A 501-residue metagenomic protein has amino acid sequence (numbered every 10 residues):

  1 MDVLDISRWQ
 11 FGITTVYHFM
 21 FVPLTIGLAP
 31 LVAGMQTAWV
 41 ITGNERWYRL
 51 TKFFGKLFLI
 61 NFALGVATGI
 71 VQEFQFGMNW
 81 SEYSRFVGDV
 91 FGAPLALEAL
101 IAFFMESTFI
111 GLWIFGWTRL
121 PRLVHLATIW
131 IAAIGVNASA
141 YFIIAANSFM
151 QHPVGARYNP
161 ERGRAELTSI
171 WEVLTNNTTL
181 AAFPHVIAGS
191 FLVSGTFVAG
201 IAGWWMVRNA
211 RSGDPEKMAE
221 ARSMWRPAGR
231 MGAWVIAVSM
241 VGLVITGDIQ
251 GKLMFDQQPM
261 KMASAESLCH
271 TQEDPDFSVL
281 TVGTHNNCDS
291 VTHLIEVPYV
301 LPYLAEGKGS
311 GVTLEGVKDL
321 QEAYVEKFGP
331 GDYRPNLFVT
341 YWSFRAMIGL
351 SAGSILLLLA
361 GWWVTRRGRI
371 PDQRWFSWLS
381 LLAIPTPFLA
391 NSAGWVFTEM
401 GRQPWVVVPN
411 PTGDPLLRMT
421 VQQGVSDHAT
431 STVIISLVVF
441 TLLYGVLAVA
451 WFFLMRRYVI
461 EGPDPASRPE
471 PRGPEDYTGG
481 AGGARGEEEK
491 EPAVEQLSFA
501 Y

Functional and structural regions predicted by a protein language model:
M1-Y501: Polytopic transmembrane helical bundles with strong interfacial aromatic enrichment
